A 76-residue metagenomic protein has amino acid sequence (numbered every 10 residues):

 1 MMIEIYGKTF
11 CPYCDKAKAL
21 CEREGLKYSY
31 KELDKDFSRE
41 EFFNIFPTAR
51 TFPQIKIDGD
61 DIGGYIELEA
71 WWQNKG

Functional and structural regions predicted by a protein language model:
M1-L26: Local sequence-structure signature of Cys/Sec-based thiol-disulfide redox active-site neighborhoods
P12, F37, G63: Short alpha-helical
D15, E40, A70: Alpha-helical elements of the RecA-like P-loop NTPase motor core of helicases
Y28-Y30: Charged, surface-exposed interaction regions in soluble eukaryotic proteins
E32-A49: Thioredoxin-like thiol-disulfide oxidoreductase module
F46-K56, Y65-I66: Structural micro-motif
I57-G76: Non-catalytic, surface beta->alpha helical segment in thiol-disulfide oxidoreductase systems
